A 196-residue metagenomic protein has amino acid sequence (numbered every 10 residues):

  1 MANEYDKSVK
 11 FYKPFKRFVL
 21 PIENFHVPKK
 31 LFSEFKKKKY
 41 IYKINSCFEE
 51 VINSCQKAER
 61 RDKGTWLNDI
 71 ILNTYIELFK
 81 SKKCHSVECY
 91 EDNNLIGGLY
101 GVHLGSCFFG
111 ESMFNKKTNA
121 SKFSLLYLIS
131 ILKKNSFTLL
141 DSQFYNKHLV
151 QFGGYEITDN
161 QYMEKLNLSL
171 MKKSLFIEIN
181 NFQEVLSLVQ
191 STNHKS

Functional and structural regions predicted by a protein language model:
M1-S196: N-acyltransferase acceptor-side catalytic subdomain
